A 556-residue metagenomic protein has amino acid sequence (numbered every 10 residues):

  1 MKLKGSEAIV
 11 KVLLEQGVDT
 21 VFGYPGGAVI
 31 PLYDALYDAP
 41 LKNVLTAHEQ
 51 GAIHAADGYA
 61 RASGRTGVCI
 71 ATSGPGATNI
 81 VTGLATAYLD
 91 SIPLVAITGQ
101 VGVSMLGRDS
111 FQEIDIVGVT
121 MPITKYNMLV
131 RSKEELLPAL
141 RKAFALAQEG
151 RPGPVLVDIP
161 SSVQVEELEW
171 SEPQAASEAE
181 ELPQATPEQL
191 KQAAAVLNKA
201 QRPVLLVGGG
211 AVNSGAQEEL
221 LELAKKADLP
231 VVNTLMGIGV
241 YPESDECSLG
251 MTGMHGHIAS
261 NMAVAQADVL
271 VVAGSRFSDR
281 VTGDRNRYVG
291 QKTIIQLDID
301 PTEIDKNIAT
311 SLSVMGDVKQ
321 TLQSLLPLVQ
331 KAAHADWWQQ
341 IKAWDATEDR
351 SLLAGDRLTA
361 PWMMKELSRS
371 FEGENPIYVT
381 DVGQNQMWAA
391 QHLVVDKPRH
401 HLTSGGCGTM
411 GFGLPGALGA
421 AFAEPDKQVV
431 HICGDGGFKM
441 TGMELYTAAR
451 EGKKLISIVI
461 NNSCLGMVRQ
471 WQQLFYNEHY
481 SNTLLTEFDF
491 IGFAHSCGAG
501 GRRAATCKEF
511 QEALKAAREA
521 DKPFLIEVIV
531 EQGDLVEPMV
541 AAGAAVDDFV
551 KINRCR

Functional and structural regions predicted by a protein language model:
M1-Q330, E366, K454-S457, A494: N-terminal alpha/beta PP-like core and its mobile active-site loop of ThDP/TPP-dependent enzymes
S6-V10, L32, K342-P415, A420-A421: Active-site diphosphate/adenylate-binding microenvironment
Y24-G26, V44-H54, C69-G76, R131-S132 (+8 more regions): Active-site nucleophile and cofactor-binding loops and adjacent substrate-binding regions of central metabolic enzymes
A60, A147, A224, S368-F371 (+3 more regions): N-terminal cationic-hydrophobic initiation segments that often serve targeting/anchoring roles
I97, M105-L106, F111-Q112, D305-N307 (+4 more regions): Thiamine diphosphate
E134, K191, A195, Q291-V382 (+1 more regions): Phosphate/pyrophosphate-binding active-site segments
L156, Q296, V379, I432-C433: Generic enzyme active-site microenvironment
S161-V163, Q384, V530: Active-site-proximal loop/turn and secondary-structure-junction residues that shape catalytic pockets, frequently
